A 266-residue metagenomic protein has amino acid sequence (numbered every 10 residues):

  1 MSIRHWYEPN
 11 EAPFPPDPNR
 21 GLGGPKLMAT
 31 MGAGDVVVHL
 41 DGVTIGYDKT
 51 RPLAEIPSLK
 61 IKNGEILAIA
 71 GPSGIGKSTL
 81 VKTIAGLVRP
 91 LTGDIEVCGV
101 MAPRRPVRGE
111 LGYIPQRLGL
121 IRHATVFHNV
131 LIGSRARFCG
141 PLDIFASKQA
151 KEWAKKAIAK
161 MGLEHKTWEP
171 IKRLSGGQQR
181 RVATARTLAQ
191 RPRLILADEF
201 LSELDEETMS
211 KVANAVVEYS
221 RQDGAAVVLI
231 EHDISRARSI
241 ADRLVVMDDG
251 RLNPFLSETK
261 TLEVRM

Functional and structural regions predicted by a protein language model:
A29-L40, T44-P57: A short, flexible loop at the N-terminus of ABC-type nucleotide-binding domains that lies
A85: Helix-to-loop junction immediately C-terminal to a conserved catalytic motif
G93-G109: Conserved ABC transporter NBD signature motif
F145-K166: Conserved ABC ATPase "signature" region
P170-L174: Conserved ABC ATPase signature
I195-D198: Catalytic Walker B motif of ABC-type/P-loop ATPase nucleotide-binding domains
E231-H232: H-loop/switch region of ABC-family ATPase nucleotide-binding domains
